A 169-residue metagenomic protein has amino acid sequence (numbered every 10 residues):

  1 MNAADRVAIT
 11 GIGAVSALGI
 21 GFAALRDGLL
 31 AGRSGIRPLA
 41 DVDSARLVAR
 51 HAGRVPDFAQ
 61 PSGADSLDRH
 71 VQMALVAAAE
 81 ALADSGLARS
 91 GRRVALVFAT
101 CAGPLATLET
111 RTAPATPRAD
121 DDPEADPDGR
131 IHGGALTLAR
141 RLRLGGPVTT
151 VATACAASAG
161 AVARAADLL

Functional and structural regions predicted by a protein language model:
M1-V148, D167: Conserved "HGTGT" condensation-loop signature of ketosynthase/thiolase-family condensing enzymes that catalyze
V151: Hydrophobic residues at beta-strand termini and immediately following loops that shape nucleotide-binding pockets
A154: Amphipathic alpha-helical interface segments
S158: Short conserved active-site loop signatures built around small residues
A161: Active-site histidine-anchored catalytic micro-motif
R164: Internal active-site segments that recognize and position negatively charged phosphoryl groups and nucleotide moieties
